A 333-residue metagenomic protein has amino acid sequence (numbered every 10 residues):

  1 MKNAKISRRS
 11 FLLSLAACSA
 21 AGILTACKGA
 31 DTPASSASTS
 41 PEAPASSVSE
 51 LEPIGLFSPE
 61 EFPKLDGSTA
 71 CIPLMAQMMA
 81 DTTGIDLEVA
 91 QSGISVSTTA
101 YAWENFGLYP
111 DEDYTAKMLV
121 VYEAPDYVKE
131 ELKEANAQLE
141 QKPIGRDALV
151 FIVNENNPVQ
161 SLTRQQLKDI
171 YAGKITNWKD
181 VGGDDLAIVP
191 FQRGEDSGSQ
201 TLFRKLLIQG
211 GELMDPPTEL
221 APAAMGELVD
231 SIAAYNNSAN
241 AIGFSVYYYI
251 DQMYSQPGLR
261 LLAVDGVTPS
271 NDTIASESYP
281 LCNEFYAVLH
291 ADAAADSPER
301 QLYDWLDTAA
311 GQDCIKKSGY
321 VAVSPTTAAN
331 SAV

Functional and structural regions predicted by a protein language model:
K2-S19: N-terminal secretory signal peptides and thylakoid transit peptides that target proteins across membranes
T25-A26: C-terminal motif of bacterial Sec signal peptides marking the signal peptidase cleavage site
G29: Short, conserved catalytic or interaction motifs in soluble domains
A34-V333: Exported/periplasmic ABC-transporter solute-binding proteins
